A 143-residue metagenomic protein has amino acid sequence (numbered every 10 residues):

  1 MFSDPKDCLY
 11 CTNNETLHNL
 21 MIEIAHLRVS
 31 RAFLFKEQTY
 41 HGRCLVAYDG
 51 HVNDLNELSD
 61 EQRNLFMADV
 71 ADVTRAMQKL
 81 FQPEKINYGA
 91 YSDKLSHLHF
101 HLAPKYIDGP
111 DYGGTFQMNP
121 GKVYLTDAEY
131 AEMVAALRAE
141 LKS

Functional and structural regions predicted by a protein language model:
M1-S143: HIT superfamily nucleotide-processing domains
